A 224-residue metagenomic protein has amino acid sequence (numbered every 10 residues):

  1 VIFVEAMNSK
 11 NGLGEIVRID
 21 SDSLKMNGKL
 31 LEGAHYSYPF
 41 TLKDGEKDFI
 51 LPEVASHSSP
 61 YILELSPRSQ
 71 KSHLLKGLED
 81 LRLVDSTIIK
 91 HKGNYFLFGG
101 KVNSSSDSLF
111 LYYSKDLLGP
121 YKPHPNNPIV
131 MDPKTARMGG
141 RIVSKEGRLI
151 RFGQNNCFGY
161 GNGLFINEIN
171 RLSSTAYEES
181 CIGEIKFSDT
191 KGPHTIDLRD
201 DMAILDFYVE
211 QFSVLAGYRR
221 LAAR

Functional and structural regions predicted by a protein language model:
V1-R224: Carbohydrate-active catalytic/glycan-binding domains of CAZyme proteins, especially the secreted or lumenal ectodomains
